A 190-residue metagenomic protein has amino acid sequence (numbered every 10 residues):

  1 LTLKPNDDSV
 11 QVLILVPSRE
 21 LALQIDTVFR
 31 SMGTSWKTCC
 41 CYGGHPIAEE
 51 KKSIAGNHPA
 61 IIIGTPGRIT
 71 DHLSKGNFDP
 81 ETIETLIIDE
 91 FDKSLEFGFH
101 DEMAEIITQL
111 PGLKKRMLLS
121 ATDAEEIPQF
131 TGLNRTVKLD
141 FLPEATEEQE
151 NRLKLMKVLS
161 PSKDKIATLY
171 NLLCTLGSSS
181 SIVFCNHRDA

Functional and structural regions predicted by a protein language model:
T2-L3, E105, G112, N151-A190: Conserved interdomain hinge at the start of the Helicase C-terminal
P5-S74, T82-T85: Conserved nucleic-acid-binding Ia/Ib motif block in the N-terminal RecA-like helicase ATPase lobe
D8-V10, W36, T65, T82 (+4 more regions): Short glycine-/polar-rich loops that comprise or flank the Walker A/P-loop and associated switch/sensor motifs
L13-L15, L86-I87, M117, I182: Conserved hydrophobic packing residues within short motifs/helices of P-loop NTPase cores of ABC-family ATPases
P17, A121-T122, N186: Conserved H-loop
S31, F78-T146: Post-DEXD/H (motif II) to motif III coupling segment of the RecA-like Helicase ATP-binding lobe
S35-G44, K138-L142, S180-F184: Conserved RecA-like helicase motor-core motifs
P66, F91-S94, R188: Conserved Walker B
